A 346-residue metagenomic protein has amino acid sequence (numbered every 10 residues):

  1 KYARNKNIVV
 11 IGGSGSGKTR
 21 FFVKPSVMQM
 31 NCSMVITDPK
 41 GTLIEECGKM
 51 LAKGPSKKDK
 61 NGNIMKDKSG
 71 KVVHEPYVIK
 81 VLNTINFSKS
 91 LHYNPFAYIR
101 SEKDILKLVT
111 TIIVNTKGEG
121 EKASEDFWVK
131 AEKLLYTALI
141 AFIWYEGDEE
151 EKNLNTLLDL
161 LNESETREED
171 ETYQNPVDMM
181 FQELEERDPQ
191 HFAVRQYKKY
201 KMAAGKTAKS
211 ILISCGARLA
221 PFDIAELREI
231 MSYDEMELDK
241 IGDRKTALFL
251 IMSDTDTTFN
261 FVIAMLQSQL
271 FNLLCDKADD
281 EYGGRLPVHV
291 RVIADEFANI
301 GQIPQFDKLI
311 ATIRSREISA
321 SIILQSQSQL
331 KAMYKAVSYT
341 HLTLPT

Functional and structural regions predicted by a protein language model:
R4-I318, H341: P-loop NTPase motor domains
T37, L324, L344: Single, functionally critical "micro-switch" positions that shape active/binding sites and transmembrane helices
I313-K331: Sensor-1/coupling segment of RecA-like P-loop NTPase cores
A332-Y339: Short regulatory helix/loop adjacent to the ATP-binding pocket of P-loop NTPases
T340-T346: Conserved small/polar residues in nucleotide/adenosyl-binding loops
